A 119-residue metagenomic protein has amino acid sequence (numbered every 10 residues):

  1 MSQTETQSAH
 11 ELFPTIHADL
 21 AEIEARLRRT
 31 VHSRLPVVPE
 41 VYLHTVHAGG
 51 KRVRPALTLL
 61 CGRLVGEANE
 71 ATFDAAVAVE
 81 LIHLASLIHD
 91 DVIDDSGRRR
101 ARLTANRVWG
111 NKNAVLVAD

Functional and structural regions predicted by a protein language model:
M1-T30: N-terminal amphipathic/basic leader segments beginning at the initiator methionine
A21-E22, R28-D119: Mg2+-dependent prenyl diphosphate-binding active-site environment of isoprenoid biosynthetic enzymes
